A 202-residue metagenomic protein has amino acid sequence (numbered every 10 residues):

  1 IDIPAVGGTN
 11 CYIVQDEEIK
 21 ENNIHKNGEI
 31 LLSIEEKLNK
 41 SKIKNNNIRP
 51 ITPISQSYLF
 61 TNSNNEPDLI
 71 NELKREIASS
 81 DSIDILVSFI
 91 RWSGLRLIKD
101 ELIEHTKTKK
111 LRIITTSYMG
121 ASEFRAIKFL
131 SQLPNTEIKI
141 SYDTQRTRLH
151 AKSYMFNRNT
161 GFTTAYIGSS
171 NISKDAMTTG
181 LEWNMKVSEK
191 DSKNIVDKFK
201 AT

Functional and structural regions predicted by a protein language model:
I1-T202: PLD/PLD-like phosphodiesterase catalytic module centered on the HKD motif
